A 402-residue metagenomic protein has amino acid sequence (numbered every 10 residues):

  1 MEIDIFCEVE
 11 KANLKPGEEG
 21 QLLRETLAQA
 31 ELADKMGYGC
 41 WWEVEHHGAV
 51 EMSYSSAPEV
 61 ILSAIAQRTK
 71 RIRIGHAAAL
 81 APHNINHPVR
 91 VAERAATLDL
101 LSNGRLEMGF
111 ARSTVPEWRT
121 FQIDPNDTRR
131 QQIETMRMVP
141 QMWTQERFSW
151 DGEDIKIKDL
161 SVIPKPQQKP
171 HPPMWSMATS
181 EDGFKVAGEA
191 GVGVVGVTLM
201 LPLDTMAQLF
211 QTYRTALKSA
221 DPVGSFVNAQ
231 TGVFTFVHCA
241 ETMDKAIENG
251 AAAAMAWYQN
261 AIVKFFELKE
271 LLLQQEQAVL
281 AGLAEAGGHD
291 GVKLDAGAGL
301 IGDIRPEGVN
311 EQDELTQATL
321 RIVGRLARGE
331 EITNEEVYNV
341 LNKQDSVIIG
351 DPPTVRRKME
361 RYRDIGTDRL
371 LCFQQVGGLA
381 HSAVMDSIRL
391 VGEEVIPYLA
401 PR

Functional and structural regions predicted by a protein language model:
M1-H76, H171-P172: N-terminal beta1-alpha1-beta2 module of alpha/beta enzyme domains
E2-F6, G39-C40, R71-A79, R105-G109 (+4 more regions): Structural preference for beta-strand elements that scaffold enzyme active sites
E2-Q21, H83-W150, D154, G193-G196 (+4 more regions): Flexible, glycine-rich active-site loops centered on histidine and acidic residues that chelate a metal or position
I5, R129-V162, D204-D364, R402: An alpha-helical appendage that flanks or caps ligand/catalytic pockets
V9-L23, A78-V89, Q168-A178, V237-A240 (+1 more regions): Active-site mouth loops of central-metabolism enzymes
D34-K35, L62-R71, A95-L106, V186-E189 (+2 more regions): Acidic (Asp/Glu)-rich catalytic clusters
G37, E45, I65, L98 (+8 more regions): Conserved, mostly hydrophobic/aromatic
C40-I61, I65, L80-P82, W118-R119 (+2 more regions): Glycine-rich, proline-tolerant flexible connector loops at the mouths of alpha/beta enzymes
